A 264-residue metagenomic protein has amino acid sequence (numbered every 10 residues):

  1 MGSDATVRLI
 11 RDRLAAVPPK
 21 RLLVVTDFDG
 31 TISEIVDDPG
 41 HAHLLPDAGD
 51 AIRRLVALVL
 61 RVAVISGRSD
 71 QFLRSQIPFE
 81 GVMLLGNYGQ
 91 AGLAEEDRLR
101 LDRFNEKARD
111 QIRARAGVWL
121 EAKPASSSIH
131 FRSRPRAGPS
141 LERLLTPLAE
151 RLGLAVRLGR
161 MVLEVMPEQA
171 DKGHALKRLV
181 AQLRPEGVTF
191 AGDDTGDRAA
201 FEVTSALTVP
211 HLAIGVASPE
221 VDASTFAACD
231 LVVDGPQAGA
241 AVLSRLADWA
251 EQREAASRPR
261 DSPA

Functional and structural regions predicted by a protein language model:
G2-K20, L73-Q76: Short amphipathic alpha-helices and their capping/turn segments at secondary-structure boundaries
G2-V7, P19, H41, L45 (+2 more regions): Mg2+-dependent phosphoryl-transfer enzymes with acidic/Ser/Thr/Gly-rich catalytic loops
L9, I35, A42-K123: Active-site phosphate-binding/coordination module
V17-D38, V64: Asp-based phosphoryl-transfer active-site loop
V24-T26, L84, T189-A191: Residue-level marker for buried hydrophobic side chains located in beta-strands that build the well-ordered beta-sheet
I32-H41, R160-P167: Glycine-rich phosphate-binding "P-loop"
P78-L93, R151, T225-Q237, A241: Structural recognition of alpha->loop->beta junctions
E121-T204, V209: Conserved acidic, metal-coordinating active-site core of Asp-based, Mg2+-dependent phosphoryl-transfer enzymes
